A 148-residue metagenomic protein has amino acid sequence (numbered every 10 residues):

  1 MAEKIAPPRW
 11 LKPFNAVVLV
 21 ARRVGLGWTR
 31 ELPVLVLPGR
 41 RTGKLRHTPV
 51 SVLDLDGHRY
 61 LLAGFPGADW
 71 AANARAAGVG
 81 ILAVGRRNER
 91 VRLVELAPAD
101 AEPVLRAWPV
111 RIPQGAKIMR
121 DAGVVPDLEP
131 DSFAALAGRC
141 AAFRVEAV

Functional and structural regions predicted by a protein language model:
M1-L26: Extreme N-terminal tail/first-helix region
L19-R22, H47-T48, E129-D131: A generic local structural motif
R23-G25, R59-A72: Covalent nucleotidyltransferase core used to form phosphodiester bonds in nucleic acids
W28-R30, G138: Short gly/pro-enriched beta-turn/loop segments at secondary-structure junctions
R30-G64: Short beta-strand segments
V36, R144-A147: Short, well-ordered beta-strand micro-motif
F65-F143: Short, structured beta-strand-loop surface elements
